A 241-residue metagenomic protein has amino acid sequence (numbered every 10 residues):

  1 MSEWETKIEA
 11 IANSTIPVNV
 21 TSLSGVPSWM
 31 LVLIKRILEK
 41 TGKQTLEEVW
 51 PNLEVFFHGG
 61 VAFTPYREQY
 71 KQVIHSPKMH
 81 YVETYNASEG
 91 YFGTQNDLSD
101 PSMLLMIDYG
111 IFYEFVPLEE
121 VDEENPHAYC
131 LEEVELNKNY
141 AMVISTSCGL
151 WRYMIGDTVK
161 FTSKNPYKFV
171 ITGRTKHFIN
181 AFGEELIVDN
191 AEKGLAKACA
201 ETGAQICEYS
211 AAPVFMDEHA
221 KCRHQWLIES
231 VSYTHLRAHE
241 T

Functional and structural regions predicted by a protein language model:
M1-R237: Active-site glycine/GP-rich loop and adjacent strand/helix microenvironment that borders small-molecule binding pockets
